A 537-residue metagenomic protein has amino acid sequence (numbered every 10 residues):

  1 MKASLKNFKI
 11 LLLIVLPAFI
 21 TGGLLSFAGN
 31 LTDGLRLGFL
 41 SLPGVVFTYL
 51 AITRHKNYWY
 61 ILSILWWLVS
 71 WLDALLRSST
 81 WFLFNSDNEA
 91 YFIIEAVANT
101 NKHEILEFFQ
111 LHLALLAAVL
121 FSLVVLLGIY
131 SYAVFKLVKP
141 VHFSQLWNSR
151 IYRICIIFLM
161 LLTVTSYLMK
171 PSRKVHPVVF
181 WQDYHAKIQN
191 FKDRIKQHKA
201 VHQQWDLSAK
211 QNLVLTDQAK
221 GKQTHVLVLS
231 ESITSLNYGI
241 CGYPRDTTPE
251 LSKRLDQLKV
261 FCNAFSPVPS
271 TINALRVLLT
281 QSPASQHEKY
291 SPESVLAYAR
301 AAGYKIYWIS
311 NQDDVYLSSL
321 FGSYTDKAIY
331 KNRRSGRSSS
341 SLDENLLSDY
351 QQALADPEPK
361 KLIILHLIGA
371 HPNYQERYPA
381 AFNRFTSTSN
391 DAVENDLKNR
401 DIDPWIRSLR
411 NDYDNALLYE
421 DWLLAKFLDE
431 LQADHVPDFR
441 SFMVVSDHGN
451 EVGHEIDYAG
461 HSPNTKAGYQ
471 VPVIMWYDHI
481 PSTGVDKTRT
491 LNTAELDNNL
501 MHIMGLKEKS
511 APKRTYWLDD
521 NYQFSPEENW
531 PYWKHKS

Functional and structural regions predicted by a protein language model:
M1-F180: Transmembrane and membrane-interface helices of multi-pass, inner-membrane envelope-modifying transferases
V45, N212-L213, N390-R440, N499: A long, amphipathic alpha-helix that forms part of the scaffold/cap immediately adjacent to metal-dependent active
I157-V228, S232-E394, Q470, T493-S525: Active-site-proximal alpha/beta segments of enzymes that process anionic O-linked groups
D246, Q432, V436-F439, M443-H479 (+1 more regions): Histidine-centered active-site microenvironments of extracellular/periplasmic hydrolases and transferases
H287-S291, R407-L418, P463-Y469, P481-L500 (+1 more regions): A short beta-strand-to-alpha-helix junction
A301, Q352-D356, D429, P437 (+1 more regions): C-terminal luminal/periplasmic domains and tails of membrane-associated envelope-modifying transferases
W308-S310, L362-G369, D414-E420, S441-S446 (+1 more regions): Short beta-strand segments
L424, D447, V473, L496 (+1 more regions): Hydrophobic, well-ordered secondary-structure elements that form the walls of internal hydrophobic environments
